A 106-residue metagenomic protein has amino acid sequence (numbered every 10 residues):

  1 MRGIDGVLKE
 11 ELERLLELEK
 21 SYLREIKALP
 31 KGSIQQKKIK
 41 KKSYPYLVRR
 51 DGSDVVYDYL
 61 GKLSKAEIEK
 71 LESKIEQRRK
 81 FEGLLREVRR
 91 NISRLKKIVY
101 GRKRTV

Functional and structural regions predicted by a protein language model:
M1-V106: Conserved glycine(s) in the ABC-transporter nucleotide-binding domain "signature"
